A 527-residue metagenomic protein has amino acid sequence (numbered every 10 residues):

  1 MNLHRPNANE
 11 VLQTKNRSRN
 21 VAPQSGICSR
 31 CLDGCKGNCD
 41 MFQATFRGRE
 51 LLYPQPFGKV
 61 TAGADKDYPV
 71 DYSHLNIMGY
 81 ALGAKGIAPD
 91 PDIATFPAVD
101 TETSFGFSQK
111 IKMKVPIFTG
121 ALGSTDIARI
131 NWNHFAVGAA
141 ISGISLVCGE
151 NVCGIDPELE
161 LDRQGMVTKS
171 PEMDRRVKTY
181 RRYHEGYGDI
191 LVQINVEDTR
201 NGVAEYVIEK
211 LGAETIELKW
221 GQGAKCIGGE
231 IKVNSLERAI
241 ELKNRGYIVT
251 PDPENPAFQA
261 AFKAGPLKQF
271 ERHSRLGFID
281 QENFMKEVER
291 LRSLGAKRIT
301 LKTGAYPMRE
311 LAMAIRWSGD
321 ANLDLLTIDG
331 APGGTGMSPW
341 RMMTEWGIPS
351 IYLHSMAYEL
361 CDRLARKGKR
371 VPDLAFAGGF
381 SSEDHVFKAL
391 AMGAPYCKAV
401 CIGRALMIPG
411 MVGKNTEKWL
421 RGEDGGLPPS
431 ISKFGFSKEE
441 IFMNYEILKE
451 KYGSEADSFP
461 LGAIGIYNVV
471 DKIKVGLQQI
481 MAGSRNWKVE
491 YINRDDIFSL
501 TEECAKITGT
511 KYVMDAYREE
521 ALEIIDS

Functional and structural regions predicted by a protein language model:
M1-V115, I127-N131, V137-A140, S145 (+8 more regions): Conserved, well-structured core domains of diverse proteins
R19-E50, K367, V412-G413, K418 (+2 more regions): Cysteine-cluster motifs in flexible loop/terminal segments that predominantly coordinate metals
E102-F105, G154-D189, Q193-E197, P395 (+1 more regions): A structural-propensity feature for long, helix-poor, extended segments
T119, A139, L326, A389 (+1 more regions): Conserved, mostly hydrophobic/aromatic
A121, D126-S318, N322: Active-site-facing alpha/beta catalytic cores
G149, R298-K302, K367-K369, S484-I492: Flexible, glycine/charged-enriched surface loops at secondary-structure junctions
G223, N283, G403-R485, T510-A516 (+1 more regions): Ligand-binding clefts of soluble mixed alpha/beta catalytic domains
K263-K449: Glycine-rich phosphate/ribose-binding loops and adjacent secondary-structure elements that form binding surfaces
